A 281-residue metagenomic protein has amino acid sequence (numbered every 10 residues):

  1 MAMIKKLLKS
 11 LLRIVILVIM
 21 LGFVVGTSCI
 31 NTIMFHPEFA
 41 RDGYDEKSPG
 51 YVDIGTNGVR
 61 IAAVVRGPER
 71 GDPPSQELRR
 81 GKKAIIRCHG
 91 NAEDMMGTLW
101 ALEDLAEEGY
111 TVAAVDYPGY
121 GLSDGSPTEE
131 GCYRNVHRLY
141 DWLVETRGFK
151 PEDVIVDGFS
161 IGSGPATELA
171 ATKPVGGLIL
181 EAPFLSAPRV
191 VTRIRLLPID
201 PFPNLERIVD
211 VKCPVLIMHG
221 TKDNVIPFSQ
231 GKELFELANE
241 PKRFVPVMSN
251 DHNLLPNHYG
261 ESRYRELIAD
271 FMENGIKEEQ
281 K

Functional and structural regions predicted by a protein language model:
L11-G55, I61-P73: An N-terminal hydrophobic leader/cap segment in hydrolases
A62-W142: Membrane-embedded segments
A101, C213, P227-E236: Short alpha-helix in the alpha/beta-hydrolase fold that links the catalytic acid
F149-F159: Alpha/beta-hydrolase fold nucleophile elbow
V175, I179-P188: Active-site nucleophile loop of the alpha/beta-hydrolase fold
V211, I217-H219, D223: Short beta-strand/loop motif that positions the catalytic acidic residue of the alpha/beta-hydrolase fold
K222-I226, N253-L254: Acidic catalytic loop of the alpha/beta-hydrolase fold
K232-E236, E240-K281: C-terminal catalytic histidine-bearing segment of alpha/beta-hydrolase fold enzymes
